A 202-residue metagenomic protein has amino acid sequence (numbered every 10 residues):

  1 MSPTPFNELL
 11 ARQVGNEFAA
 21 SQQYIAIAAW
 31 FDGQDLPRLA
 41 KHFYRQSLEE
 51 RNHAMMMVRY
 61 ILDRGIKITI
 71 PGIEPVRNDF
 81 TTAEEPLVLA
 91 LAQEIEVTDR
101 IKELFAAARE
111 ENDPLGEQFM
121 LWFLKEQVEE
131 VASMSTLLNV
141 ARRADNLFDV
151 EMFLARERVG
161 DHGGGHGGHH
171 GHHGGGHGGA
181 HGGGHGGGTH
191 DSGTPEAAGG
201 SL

Functional and structural regions predicted by a protein language model:
M1-L202: Iron-associated oxidoreductase/ferritin-like identity signal
